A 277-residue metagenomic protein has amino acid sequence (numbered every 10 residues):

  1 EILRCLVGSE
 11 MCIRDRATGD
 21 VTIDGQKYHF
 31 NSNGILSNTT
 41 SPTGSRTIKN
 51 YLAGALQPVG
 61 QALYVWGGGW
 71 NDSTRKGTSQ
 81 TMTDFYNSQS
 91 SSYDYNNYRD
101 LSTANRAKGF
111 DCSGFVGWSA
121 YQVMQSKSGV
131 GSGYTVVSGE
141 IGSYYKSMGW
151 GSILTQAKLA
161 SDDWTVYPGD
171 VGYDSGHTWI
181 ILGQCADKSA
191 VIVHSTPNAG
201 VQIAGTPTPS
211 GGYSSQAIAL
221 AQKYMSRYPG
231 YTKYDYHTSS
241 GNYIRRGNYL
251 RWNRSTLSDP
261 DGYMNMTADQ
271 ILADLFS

Functional and structural regions predicted by a protein language model:
E1-G8, I13-D15: Single conserved hydrophobic/aromatic residue that forms the stacking wall/gate of nucleotide- or nucleobase-binding
R16-T22, S37-T40: Periodic aromatic/glycine/histidine/acidic cluster detector with a strong bias toward beta-strand repeat architectures
D24-H29: Extracellular disulfide-bonded cysteine-rich modules/repeats
S32-I35: Extracellular beta-strand-rich, repetitive "passenger/adhesive" scaffolds that bind or process carbohydrates
S41-Q125, G247-S277: N-terminal capping segments
L63-S73, N96-T103, G172-Y224, P229-T232: Glycine-rich catalytic cores of cysteine/serine-nucleophile enzymes that process amide/ester linkages in cell-envelope
S126-A204: ...with weaker cross-activation on analogous glycine-rich loops/strands in unrelated enzymes
T208-S277: Low-complexity, Gly/Ser/Thr/Pro-rich intrinsically disordered linker/tail segments
